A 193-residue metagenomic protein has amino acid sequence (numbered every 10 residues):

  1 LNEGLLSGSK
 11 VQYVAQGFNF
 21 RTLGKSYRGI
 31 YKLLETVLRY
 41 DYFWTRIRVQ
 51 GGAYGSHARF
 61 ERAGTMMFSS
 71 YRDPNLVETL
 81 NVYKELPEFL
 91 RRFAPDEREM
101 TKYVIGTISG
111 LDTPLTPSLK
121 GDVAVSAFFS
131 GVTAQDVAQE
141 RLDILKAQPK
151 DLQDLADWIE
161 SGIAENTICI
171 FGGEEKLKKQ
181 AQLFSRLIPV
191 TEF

Functional and structural regions predicted by a protein language model:
L1-Q12, K176-F193: An aromatic/glycine/proline-enriched structural segment found at the starts of mature extracellular/organellar domains
V11-L33, Y42-P149, A164-G172: M16 family metallopeptidases and their MPP-like homologs
S161-A164, L177-K179: C-terminal, non-catalytic "cap/extension" segments appended to globular domains
